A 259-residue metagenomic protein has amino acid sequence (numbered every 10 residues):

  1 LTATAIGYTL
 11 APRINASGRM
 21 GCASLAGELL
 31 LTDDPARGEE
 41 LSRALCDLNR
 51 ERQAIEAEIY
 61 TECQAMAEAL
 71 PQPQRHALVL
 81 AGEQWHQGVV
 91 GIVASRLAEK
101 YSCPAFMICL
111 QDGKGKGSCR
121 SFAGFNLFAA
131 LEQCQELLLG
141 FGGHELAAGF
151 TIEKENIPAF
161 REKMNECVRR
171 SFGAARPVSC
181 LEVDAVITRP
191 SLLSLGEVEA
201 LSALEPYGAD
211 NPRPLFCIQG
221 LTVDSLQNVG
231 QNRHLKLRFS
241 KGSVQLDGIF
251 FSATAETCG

Functional and structural regions predicted by a protein language model:
L1-E155: Hydrophobic helix-and-loop "lid/oligomerization" segment in the mid-to-C-terminal part of catalytic domains
A23, V90-G91, R161, L195-V198: Conserved strand-to-helix beginnings and helix N-cap segments that scaffold or border functional pockets
C63, G91-A94, C134, V168-R169 (+3 more regions): Glycine-rich, charged/polar anion/phosphate-binding loops that engage phosphate groups from diverse ligands
F106, V244-G259: Beta-strand/loop nucleic-acid-binding surfaces
K114-C119, V223-L226, C258: Noncatalytic, beta-rich nucleic-acid-contacting surfaces in large DNA/RNA-processing enzymes
Q135-G140, E166-G173: A common structural junction motif
N156-E162, E166, Q231, A255-G259: OB-fold single-stranded nucleic acid-binding module
V178-C180, A185-F251: Accessory interdomain/linker segments of ATP-dependent helicases and helicase-like nucleic-acid enzymes that mediate
